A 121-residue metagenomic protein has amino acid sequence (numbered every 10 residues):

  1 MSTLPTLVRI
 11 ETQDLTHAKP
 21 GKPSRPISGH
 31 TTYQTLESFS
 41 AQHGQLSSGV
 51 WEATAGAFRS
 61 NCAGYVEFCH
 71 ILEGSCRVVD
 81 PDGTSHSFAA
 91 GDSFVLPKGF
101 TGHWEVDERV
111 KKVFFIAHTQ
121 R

Functional and structural regions predicted by a protein language model:
M1-Q45: A short, N-terminal "cap"/entry segment at the start of jelly-roll beta-barrel domains of the cupin/DSBH fold
T32-Q34, S47-G49, E67, L72 (+2 more regions): A generic structural signal for short beta-strands and their flanking turns/coil linkers
S40, G44-A63, P97-K98, Q120: Conserved short histidine dyad/triad with adjacent acidic residue
A53, A63-V78: Short, conserved beta-strand element in jelly-roll/cupin
T54, G64, T84, F100 (+1 more regions): A generic "binding-loop/recognition-motif" signal
S60, V78, K112-F115: Short hydrophobic/aromatic-rich beta-strand segments that constitute the beta-sheet cores of beta-sandwich/beta-barrel
D82-K98: Short acidic-glycine-tyrosine-enriched beta hairpin
A90, K98-R121: Ligand-binding loop in jelly-roll beta-barrel domains
